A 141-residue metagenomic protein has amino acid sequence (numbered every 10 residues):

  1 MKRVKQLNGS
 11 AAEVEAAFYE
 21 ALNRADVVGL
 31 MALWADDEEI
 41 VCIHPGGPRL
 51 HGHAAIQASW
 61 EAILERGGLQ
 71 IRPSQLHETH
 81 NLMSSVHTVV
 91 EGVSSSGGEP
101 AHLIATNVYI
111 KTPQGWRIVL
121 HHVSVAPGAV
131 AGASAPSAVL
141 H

Functional and structural regions predicted by a protein language model:
M1-A32, I40-H141: A beta-strand edge to alpha-helix "cap/lid" segment located at domain peripheries
A35: Helix-to-beta-strand junctions that scaffold the AdoMet/dcAdoMet cofactor pocket in Class I SAM-dependent enzymes
